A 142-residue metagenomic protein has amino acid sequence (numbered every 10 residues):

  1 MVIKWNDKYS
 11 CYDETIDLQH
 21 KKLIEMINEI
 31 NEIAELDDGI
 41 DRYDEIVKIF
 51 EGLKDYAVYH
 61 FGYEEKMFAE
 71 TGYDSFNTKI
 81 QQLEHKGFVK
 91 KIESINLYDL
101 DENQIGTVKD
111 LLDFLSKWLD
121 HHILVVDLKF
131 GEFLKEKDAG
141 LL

Functional and structural regions predicted by a protein language model:
M1-L142: Small-residue-biased structural context
